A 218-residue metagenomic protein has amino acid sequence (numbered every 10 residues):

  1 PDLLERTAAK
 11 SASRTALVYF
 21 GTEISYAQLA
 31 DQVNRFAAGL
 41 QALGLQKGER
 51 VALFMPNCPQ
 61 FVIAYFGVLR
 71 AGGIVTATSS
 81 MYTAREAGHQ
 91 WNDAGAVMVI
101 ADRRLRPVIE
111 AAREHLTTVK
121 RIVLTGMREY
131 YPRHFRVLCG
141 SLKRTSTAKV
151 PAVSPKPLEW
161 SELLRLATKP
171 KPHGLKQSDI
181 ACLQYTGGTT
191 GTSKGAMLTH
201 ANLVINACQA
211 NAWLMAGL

Functional and structural regions predicted by a protein language model:
E5, S13-C58, V62-F66, T83-G88: Conserved AMP-binding/adenylate-forming core of the ANL superfamily
S25-A27, P172, A181-C208: Conserved AMP-binding A3 loop
A30-R35, R165, A196-L218: Conserved structural elements of the adenylate-forming
A42-L43, R70-E162: Structural core segment of the AMP-binding/adenylate-forming
V51, V68, V99, I180 (+1 more regions): Conserved S/T- and glycine-rich ATP-binding loop of Class I adenylate-forming
F61-L69, V75, L203, A210: Short hydrophobic alpha-helical segments of the AMP-binding
V150-Y185, T192, G217-L218: Conserved pre-ATP/AMP-binding loop-to-beta segment of ANL
